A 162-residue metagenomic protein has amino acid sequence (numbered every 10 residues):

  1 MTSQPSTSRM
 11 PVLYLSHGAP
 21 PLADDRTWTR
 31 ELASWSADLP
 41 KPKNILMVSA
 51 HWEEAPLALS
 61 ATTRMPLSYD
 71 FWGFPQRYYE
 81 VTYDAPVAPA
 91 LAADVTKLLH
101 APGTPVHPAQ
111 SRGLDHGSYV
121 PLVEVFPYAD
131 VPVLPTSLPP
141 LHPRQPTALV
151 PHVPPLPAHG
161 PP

Functional and structural regions predicted by a protein language model:
T2-L98, P102: A short aromatic-anchored loop/beta-hairpin motif
W28-L32, E80-V81, P89, R112-V120 (+1 more regions): Short acidic (Asp/Glu) patches
N44-V48, P108, P135, P162: A structural signal for short, well-ordered beta-strand segments and their strand-loop junctions that often border
V48-T62, P108-Y119, P155-L156: Phosphate-binding glycine-rich loops and adjacent basic patches that engage nucleotide phosphates, nucleic-acid
A92-P146: Internal, conserved structured core segments that host functional sites
S137-P162: Active-site beta-strand/loop microenvironment that shapes enzyme catalytic pockets
